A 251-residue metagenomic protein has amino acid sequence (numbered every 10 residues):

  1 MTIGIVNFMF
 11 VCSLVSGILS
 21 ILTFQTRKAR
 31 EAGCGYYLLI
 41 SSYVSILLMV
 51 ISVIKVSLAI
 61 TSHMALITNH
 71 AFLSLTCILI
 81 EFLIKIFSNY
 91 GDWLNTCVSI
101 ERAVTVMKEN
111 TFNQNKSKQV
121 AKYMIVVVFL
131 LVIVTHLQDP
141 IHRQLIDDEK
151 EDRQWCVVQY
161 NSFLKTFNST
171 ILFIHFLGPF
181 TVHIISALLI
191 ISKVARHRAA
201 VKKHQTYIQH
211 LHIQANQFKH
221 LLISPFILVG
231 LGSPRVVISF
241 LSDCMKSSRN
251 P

Functional and structural regions predicted by a protein language model:
M1-N7, C34-V98, A103, N113: Extracellular TM2-ECL1-early TM3 structural module of rhodopsin-like
T2-R27, I184-I190: First transmembrane helix
V11, I40-Y43, L83, V127-L130 (+3 more regions): Hydrophobic residues within alpha-helical transmembrane segments of multi-pass solute transporters/permease subunits
R27-E31, N69-A71, N113-K118, Q159-K165 (+1 more regions): Helix-boundary and loop/linker segments of multi-pass membrane transporters
Y43, M124, S192-R235: Intracellular effector-coupling site of seven-transmembrane GPCRs, centered on the ICL3-to-TM6 transition
L47-I54, L58-T61, F87-C97, V104 (+3 more regions): Fourth transmembrane helix
S62-I86, N113-Q114, V132-T181, C244-N250: Loop architecture of class A 7-transmembrane GPCRs
H136-D139, I227-L241: Alpha-helical transmembrane segments and their membrane-interface junctions in multi-pass membrane proteins
